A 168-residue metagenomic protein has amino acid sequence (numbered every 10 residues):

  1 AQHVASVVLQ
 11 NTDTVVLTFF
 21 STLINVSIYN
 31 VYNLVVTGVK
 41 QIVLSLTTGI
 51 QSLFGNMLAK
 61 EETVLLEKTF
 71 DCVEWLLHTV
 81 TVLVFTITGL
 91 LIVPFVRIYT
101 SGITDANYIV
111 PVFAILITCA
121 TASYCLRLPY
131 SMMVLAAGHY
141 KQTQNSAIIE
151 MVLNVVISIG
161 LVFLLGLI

Functional and structural regions predicted by a protein language model:
Q2, S6, Y29-T48, V80-V84 (+1 more regions): Transmembrane helix-bundle signature of multi-pass secondary active exporters and lipid flippases
V8-N11, F20-L23, A136-A137, L164: Helix-loop interface residues and adjacent transmembrane-helix termini in multi-pass membrane transporters, primarily
L17-T37, L65-K68, A106-P111: Interfacial/gating helices of multi-pass transporter permease domains
S27, K141, E150-I168: Membrane-interface helix-loop junctions in multi-pass transport and translocation proteins
N33, T69, L76-G89, E150 (+1 more regions): Short alpha-helical transmembrane segments in multi-pass integral membrane proteins
L34-T37, C72, F85, P94 (+2 more regions): Residue-level recognition of pore/gate-forming positions within transmembrane alpha-helices of multi-pass
V36-E74, Y130-A136: Helix-loop junctions and terminal segments of transmembrane helices in multi-pass membrane transport/translocation
G89-T121: Interfacial segments at transmembrane-helix termini and the short loops linking adjacent helices
